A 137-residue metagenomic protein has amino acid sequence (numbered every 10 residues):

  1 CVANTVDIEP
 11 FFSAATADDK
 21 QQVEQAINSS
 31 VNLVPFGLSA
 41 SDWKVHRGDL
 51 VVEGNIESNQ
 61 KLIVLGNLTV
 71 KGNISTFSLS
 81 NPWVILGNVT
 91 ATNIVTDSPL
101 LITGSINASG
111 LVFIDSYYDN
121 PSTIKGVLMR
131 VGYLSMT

Functional and structural regions predicted by a protein language model:
C1-T69: N-terminal segments that cap or nucleate solenoid repeat domains
V45-H46, V52, S58, V64-L65 (+12 more regions): Extracellular beta-strand solenoids
